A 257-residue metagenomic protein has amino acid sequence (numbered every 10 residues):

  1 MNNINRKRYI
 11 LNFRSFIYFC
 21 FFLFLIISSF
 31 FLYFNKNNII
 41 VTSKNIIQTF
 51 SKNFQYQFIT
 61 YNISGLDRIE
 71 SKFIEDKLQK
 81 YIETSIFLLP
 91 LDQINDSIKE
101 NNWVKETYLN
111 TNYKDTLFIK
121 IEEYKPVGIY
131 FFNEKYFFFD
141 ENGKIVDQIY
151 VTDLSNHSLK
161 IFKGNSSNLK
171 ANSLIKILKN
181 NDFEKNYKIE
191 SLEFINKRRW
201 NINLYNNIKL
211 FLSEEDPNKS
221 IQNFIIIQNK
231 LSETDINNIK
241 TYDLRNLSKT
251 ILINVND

Functional and structural regions predicted by a protein language model:
M1-F58, F194-D257: N-terminal positively charged amphipathic segments used for targeting/anchoring
I39-T152: Terminal hydrophobic membrane-targeting helix
F54, K99-E106, N180-K188, E233-N237: Short secondary-structure junctions
Y56-F58, I69, L89, N112-T116 (+7 more regions): Extracytoplasmic
G65-D67, I121-K125, K163-G164, L204-N206 (+2 more regions): Flexible glycine-/small-residue-rich
S71, E75, L91, N95 (+2 more regions): Extracytoplasmic/secreted envelope proteins and their assembly/folding machinery, especially bacterial periplasmic
S85-F87, G128-F131, S167-S173, F211-E214 (+1 more regions): Solvent-exposed, non-transmembrane alpha-helical starts
L117-F194: Extracytoplasmic segments of membrane-associated envelope/inner-membrane machinery
